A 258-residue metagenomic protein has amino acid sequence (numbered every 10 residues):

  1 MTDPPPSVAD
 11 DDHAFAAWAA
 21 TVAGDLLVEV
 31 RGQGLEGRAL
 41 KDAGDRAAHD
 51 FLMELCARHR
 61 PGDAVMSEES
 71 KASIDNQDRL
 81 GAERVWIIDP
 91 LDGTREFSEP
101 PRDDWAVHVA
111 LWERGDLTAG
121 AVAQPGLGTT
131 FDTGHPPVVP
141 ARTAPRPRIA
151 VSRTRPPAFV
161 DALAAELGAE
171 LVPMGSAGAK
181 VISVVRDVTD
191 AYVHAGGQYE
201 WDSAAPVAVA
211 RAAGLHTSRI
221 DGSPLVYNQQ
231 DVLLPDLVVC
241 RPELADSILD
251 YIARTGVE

Functional and structural regions predicted by a protein language model:
M1-L91, A162-A165, H216, A253-E258: N-terminal subdomain of lithium-sensitive/metallo-dependent phosphomonoesterases centered on the IMPase/IPPase/PAP
A23, L27, C56, T94 (+6 more regions): Residue-level signal for inorganic ion chemistry
P61, A82-E83, G115-L117, A144-R146 (+1 more regions): Short coil/turn connectors at secondary-structure junctions
M66-E68, A110, N228: Solvent-exposed beta-strand sheet faces enriched in polar/charged residues
K71, P101, A123, H135-P136 (+3 more regions): Residue-level structural signal for beta-strand termini and adjacent loop
R79-H135: DPxDG-like acidic metal-binding loop motif
T143-E258: An extended, acidic
